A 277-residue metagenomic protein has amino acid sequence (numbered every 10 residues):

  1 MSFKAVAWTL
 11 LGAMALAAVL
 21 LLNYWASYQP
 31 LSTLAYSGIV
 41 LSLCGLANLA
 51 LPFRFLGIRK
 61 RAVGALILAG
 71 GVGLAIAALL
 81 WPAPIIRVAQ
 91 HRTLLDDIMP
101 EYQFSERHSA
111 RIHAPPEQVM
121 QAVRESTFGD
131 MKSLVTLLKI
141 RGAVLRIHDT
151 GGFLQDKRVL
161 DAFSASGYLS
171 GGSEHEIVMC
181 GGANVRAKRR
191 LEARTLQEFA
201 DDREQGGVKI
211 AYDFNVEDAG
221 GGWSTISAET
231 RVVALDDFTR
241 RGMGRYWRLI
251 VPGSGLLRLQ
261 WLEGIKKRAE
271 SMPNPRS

Functional and structural regions predicted by a protein language model:
M1-L11: N-terminal membrane topogenic signal
G12-P52: Membrane-embedded alpha-helical segments of integral membrane proteins
Y24-W25, P30-G38, G57-I67, L79-W81 (+1 more regions): Hydrophobic-ligand binding "helix-grip"
C44, G242-R276: A conserved amphipathic terminal alpha-helix motif
F55, A77-L169: Hydrophobic ligand-binding cavity/cleft-lining segments
G70-G71: Active-site-proximal cofactor/substrate-binding loop regions of enzyme domains
F128, N184-R186, R231-V233: Short, solvent-exposed loop/turn segments at secondary-structure junctions
Q197-G253, I265: Beta-strand/loop substructures that line and gate deep hydrophobic ligand-binding cavities in soluble
